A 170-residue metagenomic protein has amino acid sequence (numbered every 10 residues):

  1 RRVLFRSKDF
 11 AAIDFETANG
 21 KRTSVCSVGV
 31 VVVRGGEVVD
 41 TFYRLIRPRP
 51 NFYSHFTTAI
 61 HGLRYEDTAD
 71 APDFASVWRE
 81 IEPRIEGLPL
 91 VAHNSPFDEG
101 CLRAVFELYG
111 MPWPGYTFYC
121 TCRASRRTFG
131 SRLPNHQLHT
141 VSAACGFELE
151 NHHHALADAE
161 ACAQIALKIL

Functional and structural regions predicted by a protein language model:
R1-V3, L167-L170: Short, intrinsically disordered, charge-balanced linker/junction segments flanking boundaries in proteins
R2-G115, S131-H153: Conserved non-catalytic scaffold segment of RNase H-like nuclease domains
T17-N19, R123, A161: Short, glycine/acidic-enriched loop or turn micro-motifs at the edges of active sites
L102, A124, C162-A166: Buried hydrophobic packing segments
P112-R126: Conserved beta-strand -> loop -> alpha-helix junction used to position metal-binding or nucleic-acid-contacting
H154-K168: Acidic, divalent-metal-coordinating active-site segment for phosphoryl/phosphodiester hydrolysis, typified by short
